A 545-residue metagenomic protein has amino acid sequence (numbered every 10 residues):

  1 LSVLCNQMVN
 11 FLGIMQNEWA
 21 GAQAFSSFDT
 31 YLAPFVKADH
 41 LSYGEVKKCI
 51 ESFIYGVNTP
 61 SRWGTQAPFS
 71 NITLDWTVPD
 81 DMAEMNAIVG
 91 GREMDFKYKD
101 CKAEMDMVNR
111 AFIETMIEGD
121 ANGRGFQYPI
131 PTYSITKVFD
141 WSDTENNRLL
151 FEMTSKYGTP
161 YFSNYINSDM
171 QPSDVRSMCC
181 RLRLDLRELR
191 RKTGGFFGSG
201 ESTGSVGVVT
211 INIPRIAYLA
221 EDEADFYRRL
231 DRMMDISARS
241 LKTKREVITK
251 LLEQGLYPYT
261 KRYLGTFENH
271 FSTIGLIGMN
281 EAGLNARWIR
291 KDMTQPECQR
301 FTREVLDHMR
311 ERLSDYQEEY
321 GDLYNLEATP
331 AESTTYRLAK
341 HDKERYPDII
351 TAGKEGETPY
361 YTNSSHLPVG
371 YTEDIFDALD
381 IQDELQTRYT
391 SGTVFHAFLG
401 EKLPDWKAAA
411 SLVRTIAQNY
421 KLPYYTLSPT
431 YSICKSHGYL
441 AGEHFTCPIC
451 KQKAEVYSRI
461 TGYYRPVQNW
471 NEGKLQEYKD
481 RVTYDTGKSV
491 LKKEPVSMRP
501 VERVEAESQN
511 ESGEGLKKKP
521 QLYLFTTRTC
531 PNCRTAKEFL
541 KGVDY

Functional and structural regions predicted by a protein language model:
L1-E268, I289, Q295-I449, V456: Conserved catalytic cores of very large enzyme subunits
F69-S70, L74, N269-I289, C447-N471 (+1 more regions): Hydrophobic/aromatic-rich, well-ordered segments within soluble, folded domains that form packed cores
R312-Y316, N325-K354, D480-T483, G487-E514 (+1 more regions): Catalytic or ion-coupling anion/metal-binding cores of large enzyme and transporter domains
T430-I449, E455, R459-K519, G542: Intrinsic, low-complexity terminal and presequence regions
S512-V543: Local sequence-structure signature of Cys/Sec-based thiol-disulfide redox active-site neighborhoods
